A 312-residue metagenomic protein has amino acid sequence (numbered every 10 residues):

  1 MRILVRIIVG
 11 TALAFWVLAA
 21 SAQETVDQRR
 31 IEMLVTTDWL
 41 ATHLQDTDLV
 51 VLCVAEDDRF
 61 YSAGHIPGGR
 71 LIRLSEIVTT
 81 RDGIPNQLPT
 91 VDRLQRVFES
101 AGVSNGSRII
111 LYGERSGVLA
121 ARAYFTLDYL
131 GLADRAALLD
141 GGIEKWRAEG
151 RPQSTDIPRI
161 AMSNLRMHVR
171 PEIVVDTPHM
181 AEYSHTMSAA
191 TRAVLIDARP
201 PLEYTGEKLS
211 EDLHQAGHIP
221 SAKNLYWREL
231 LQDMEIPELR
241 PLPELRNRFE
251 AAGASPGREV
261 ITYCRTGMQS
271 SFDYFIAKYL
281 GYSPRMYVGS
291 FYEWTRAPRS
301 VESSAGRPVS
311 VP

Functional and structural regions predicted by a protein language model:
R6-A19: Bacterial N-terminal signal peptides
A20-F60, I143-H214, E302-S303, R307-P312: Flexible, polar/low-complexity N-terminal or interdomain linker segments that lie immediately upstream of folded
E24, L88-S188, K208, G217 (+1 more regions): Thiolate-centered catalytic microenvironments shared by cysteine-dependent enzyme domains
T47-V50, N105-R108, A190-V194, P220 (+1 more regions): Loop/turn elements at helix/coil->beta-strand transitions in domains of secreted/extracellular proteins
E56-R59, S75-V78, R115-V118, I143-K145 (+4 more regions): Solvent-exposed loop/turn segments at secondary-structure junctions within structured extracellular/periplasmic domains
G64-I77: Active-site-surrounding "flap" and adjacent substrate/cofactor-binding loops of secreted or lumenal enzymes, prototyped
T79-S107, W227-E259: Helix-loop module immediately N-terminal to the HCX5R catalytic loop in PTP-like cysteine phosphatase domains
P237, N247, G257-R307: C-terminal soluble interaction/assembly domains
